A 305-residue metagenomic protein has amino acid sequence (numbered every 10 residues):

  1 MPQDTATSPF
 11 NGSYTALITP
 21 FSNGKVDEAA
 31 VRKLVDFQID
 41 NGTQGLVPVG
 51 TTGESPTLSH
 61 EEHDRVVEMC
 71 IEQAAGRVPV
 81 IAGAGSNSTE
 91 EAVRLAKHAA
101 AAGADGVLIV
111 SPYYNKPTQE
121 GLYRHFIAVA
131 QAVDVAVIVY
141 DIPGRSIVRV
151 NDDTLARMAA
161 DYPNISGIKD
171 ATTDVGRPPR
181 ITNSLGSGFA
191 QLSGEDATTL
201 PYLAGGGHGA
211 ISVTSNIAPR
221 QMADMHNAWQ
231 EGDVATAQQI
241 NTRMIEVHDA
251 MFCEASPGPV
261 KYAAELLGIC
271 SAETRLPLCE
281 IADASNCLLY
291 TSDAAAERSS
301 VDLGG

Functional and structural regions predicted by a protein language model:
D4-N11, S22, D27-I147: Active-site beta->alpha loop and helix N-cap motifs at the rims of alpha/beta catalytic domains
A30-F37, E62-R65, M69, D224 (+4 more regions): A non-catalytic, amphipathic alpha-helix used as a structural packing/dimerization or gating element in enzyme scaffolds
E72-V78, A102-G103, V133-V135, A160-N164 (+3 more regions): Short helix-capping segments at alpha-helix termini
R145-H248: Catalytic alpha/beta core domains of metabolic enzymes, predominantly
A235-C270: Shared catalytic-loop signature of beta/alpha-barrel
S256, I269-L288: Interdomain hinge/lid region at the active-site interface of Rossmann-like NAD(P)-dependent oxidoreductases
Y290-A295: Conserved small/polar residues in nucleotide/adenosyl-binding loops
D302-G305: Hydrophobic alpha-helical segments, chiefly the membrane-spanning helices and signal/signal-anchor peptides
